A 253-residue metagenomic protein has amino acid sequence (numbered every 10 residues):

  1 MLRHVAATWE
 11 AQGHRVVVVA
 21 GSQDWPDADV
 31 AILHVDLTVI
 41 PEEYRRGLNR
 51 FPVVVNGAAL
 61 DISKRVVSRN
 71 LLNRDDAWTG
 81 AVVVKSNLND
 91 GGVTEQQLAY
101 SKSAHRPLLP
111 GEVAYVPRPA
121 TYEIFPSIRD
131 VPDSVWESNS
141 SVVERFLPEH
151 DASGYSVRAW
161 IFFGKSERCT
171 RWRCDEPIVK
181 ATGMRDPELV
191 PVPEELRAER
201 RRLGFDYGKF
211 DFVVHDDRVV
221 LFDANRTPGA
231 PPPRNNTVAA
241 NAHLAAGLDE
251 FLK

Functional and structural regions predicted by a protein language model:
M1-K102: Conserved N-proximal alpha/beta basic substrate-recognition cap immediately N-terminal to, or forming the N-lobe
I40-E42, K64-R65, D90-T94, D151-G154 (+4 more regions): Short catalytic/ligand-binding loop motif for oxyanion handling, primarily in non-cytosolic enzymes, centered on
A77, F162-F163, V214: Generic beta-strand structural signal
W78-V82, N139-S141, R158, G208: Generic beta-strand structural signal
V82, S141, R168, V220-F222: Protein kinase-like catalytic core scaffold
V82-D130: Glycine-rich phosphate-binding loop of ATP-grasp-fold ATP-dependent ligases
L109-R200: Phosphate-binding site of ATP-dependent enzymes
F146, T170-L221, N225, G229 (+1 more regions): A long amphipathic alpha-helix within ATP-dependent nucleotide-binding catalytic cores
